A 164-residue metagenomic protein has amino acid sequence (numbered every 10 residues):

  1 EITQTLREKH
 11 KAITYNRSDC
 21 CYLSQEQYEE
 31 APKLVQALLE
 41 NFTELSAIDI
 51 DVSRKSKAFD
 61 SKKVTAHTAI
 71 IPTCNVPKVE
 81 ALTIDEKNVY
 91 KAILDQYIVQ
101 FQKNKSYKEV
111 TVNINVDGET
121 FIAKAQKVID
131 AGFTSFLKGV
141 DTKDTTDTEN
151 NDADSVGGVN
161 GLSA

Functional and structural regions predicted by a protein language model:
E1-K62: Extended, well-ordered alpha-helical scaffold/bundle regions in very large, multi-domain proteins
E1-Q4, E80-A164: Long, highly charged, low-complexity internal segments
K9, L34-N41, T73-V76, I93-Q100: Conserved, well-folded catalytic cores of nucleic-acid-processing and energy-transducing macromolecular machines
K9, Y15-S18, I71-T73, N115-D117 (+1 more regions): Generic beta-strand/beta-sheet core signal
H10, T65-T68, E109, G118: Sequence-level motif detector for i,i+2 pairs with an aromatic at +2
T14-C21, H67-A81, A164: Short hinge/gating elements
Q25-P32, H67, K87, K91: Amphipathic alpha-helical transducer elements in NTP-driven molecular machines
F59-A66, G158-A164: Flexible hinge/switch segments at interdomain interfaces of large molecular machines
